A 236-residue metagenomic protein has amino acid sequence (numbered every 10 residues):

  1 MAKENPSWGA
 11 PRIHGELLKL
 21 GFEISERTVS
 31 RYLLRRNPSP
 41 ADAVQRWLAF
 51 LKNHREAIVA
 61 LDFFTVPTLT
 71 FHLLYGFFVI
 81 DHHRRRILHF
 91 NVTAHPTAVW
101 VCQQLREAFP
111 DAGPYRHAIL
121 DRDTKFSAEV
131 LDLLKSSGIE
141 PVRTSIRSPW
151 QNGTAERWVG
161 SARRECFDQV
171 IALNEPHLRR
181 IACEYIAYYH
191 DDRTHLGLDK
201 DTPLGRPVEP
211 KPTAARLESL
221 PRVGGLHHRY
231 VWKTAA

Functional and structural regions predicted by a protein language model:
M1-A236: Charged DNA-binding/catalytic regions of mobile-element recombinases
